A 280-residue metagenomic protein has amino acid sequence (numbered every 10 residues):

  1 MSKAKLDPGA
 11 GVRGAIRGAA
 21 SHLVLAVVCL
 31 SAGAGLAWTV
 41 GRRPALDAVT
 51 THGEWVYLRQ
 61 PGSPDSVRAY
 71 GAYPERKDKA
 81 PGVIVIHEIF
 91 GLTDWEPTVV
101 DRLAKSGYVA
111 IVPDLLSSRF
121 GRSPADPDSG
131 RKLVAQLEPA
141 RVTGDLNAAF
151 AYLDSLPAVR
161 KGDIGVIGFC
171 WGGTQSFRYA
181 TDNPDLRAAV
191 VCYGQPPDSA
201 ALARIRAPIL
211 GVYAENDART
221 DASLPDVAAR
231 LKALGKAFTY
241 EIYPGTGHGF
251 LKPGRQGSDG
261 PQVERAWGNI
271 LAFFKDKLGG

Functional and structural regions predicted by a protein language model:
A15-R59, V67-R68: An N-terminal hydrophobic leader/cap segment in hydrolases
L46-V49, W55-S155, F250-G254: Serine-hydrolase catalytic machinery in alpha/beta-hydrolase-like enzymes
A158-F169: Alpha/beta-hydrolase fold nucleophile elbow
G168-G172, S176: Gly/Ala-rich beta-loop-alpha elbow adjacent to hydrolase catalytic centers
D185-G194: A conserved short beta-strand
G211-Y213: Short beta-strand/loop motif that positions the catalytic acidic residue of the alpha/beta-hydrolase fold
N216-D221: Acidic catalytic loop of the alpha/beta-hydrolase fold
K232, A237-G280: C-terminal catalytic histidine-bearing segment of alpha/beta-hydrolase fold enzymes
